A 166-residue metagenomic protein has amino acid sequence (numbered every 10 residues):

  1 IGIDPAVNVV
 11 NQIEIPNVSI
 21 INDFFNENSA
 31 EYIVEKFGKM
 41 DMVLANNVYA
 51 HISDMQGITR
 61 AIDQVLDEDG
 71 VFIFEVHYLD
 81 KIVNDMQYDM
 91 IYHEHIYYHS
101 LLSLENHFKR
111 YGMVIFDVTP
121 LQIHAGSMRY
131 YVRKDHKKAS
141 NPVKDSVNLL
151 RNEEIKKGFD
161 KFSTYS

Functional and structural regions predicted by a protein language model:
I1-S29: Class I SAM-dependent methyltransferase SAM/SAH-binding core
N28-G38: Short amphipathic alpha-helix with an adjacent loop that forms part of the alpha/beta core around
D41-L44: A conserved beta-strand element that flanks and buttresses the S-adenosyl-L-methionine
V48: Hydrophobic adenine-recognition pocket in adenosine-nucleotide-binding enzymes
Q56-I73: A short glycine-rich, Lys/Arg-flanked "PGG" loop and its adjoining helix->strand segment in the class I
F74-Y97, L101-L104, F108: Short, glycine-/aromatic-enriched active-site segment of Class I SAM-dependent methyltransferases
M113-H124: Conserved S-adenosyl-L-methionine
H124-S166: Flexible, glycine-/basic-rich loop-and-beta segments that form/coincide with the SAM-dependent methyltransferase
